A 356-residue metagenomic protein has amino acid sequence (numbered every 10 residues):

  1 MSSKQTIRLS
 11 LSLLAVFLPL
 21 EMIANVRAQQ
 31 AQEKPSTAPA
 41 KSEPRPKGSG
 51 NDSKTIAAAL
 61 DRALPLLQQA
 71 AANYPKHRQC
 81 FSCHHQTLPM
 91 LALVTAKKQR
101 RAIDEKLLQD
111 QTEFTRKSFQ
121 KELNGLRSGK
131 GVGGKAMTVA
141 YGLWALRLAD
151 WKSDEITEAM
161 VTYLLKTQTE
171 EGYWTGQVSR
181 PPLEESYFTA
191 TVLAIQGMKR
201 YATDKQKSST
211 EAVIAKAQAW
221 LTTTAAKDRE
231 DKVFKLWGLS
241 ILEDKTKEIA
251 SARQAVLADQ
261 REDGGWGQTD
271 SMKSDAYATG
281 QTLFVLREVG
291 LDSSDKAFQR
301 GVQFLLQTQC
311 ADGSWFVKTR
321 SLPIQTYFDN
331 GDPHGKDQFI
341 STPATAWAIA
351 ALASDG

Functional and structural regions predicted by a protein language model:
S2-S12: Bacterial N-terminal signal peptides that target proteins for export
S10-E21: Bacterial N-terminal signal peptides
E21-G356: Preference for long, amphipathic alpha-helical scaffolds in soluble/luminal domains and all-alpha bundles
